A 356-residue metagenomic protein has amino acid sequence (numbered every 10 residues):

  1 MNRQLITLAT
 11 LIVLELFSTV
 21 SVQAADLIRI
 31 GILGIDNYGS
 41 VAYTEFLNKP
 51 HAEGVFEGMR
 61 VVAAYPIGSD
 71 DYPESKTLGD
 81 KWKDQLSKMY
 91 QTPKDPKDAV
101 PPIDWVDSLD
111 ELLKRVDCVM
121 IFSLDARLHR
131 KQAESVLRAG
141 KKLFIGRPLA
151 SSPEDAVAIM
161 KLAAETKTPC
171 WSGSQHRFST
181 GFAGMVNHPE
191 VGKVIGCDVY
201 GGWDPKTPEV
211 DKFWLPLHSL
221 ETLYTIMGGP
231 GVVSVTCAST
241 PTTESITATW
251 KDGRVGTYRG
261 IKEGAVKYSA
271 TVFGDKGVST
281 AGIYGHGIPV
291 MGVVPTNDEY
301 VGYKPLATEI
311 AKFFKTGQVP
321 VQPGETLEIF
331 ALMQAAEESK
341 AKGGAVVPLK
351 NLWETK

Functional and structural regions predicted by a protein language model:
M1-L5: Positively charged n-region of N-terminal signal peptides that target proteins for export
T7-T19: Bacterial N-terminal signal peptides
V22-A139, E165, W250, F313: N-terminal glycine-/serine-/threonine-rich beta1-alpha1-beta2 phosphate-ribose binding loop of Rossmann-like
E111, V116-I121, F313-K356: C-terminal helix-rich "cap/oligomerization" subdomain common to oxidoreductases
G140-K142, R147-P148: Short helix/strand-capping hinge loops at secondary-structure junctions that flank key functional elements
L149-E209, S219: A contiguous active-site-proximal alpha/beta segment in oxidoreductase catalytic domains
D198-V266, G324-L327, A331: Rossmann-like dinucleotide-binding domain that binds NAD(P)(H)
S239-P241, K251-F314, Q318-G324, E328 (+2 more regions): NAD(P)-dinucleotide binding in Rossmann-like oxidoreductases
